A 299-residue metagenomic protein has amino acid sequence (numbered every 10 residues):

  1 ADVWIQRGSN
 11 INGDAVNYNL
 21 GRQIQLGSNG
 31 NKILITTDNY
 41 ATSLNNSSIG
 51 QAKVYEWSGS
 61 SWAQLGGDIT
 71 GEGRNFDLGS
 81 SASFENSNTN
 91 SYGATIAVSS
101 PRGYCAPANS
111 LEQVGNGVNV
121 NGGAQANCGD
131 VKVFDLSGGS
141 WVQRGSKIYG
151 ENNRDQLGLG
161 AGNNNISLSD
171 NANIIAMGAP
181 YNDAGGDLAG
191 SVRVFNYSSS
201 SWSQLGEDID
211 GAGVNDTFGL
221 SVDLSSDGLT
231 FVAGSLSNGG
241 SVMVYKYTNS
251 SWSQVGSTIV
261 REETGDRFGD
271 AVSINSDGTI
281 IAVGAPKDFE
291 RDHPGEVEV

Functional and structural regions predicted by a protein language model:
A1-V299: Conserved beta-strand/short-helix segments that make up beta-rich extracellular adhesion/recognition modules
